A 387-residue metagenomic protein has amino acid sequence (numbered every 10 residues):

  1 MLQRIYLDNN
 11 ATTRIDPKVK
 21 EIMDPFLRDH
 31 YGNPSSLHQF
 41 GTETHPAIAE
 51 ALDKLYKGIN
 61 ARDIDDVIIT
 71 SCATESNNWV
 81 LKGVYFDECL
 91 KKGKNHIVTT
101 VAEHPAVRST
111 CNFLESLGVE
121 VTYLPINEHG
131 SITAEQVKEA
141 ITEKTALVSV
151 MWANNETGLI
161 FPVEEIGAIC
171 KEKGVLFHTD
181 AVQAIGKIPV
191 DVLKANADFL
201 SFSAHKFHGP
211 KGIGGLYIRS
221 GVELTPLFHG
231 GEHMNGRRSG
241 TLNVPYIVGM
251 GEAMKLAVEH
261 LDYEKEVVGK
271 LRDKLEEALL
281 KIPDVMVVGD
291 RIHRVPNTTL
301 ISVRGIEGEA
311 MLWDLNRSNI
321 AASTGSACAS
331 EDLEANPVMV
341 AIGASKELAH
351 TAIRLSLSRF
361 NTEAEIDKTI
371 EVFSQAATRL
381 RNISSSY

Functional and structural regions predicted by a protein language model:
M1-Y387: Pyridoxal 5′-phosphate
